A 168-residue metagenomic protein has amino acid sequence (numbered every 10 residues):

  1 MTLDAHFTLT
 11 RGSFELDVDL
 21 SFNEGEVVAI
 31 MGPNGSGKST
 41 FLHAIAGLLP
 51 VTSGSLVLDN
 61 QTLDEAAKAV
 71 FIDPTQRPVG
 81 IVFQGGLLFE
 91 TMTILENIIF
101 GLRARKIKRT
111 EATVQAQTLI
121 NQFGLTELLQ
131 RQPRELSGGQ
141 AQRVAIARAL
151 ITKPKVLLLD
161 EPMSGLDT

Functional and structural regions predicted by a protein language model:
M31-P33: The feature captures the beta-strand-to-loop junction immediately N-terminal to the Walker
Q61-A66, R103, T110-E127: Conserved ABC ATPase "signature" region
M92-G101: Short coil-to-helix segment of the ABC ATPase nucleotide-binding domain corresponding to the Q-loop/switch region
Q132-L136, Q140: Conserved ABC ATPase signature
I146: Hydrophobic anchor residue at the start of the ABC signature
I151-K155: A short, proline-enriched helix->beta-strand linker immediately N-terminal to the Walker B motif in ABC-type P-loop
L157-E161: Catalytic Walker B motif of ABC-type/P-loop ATPase nucleotide-binding domains
